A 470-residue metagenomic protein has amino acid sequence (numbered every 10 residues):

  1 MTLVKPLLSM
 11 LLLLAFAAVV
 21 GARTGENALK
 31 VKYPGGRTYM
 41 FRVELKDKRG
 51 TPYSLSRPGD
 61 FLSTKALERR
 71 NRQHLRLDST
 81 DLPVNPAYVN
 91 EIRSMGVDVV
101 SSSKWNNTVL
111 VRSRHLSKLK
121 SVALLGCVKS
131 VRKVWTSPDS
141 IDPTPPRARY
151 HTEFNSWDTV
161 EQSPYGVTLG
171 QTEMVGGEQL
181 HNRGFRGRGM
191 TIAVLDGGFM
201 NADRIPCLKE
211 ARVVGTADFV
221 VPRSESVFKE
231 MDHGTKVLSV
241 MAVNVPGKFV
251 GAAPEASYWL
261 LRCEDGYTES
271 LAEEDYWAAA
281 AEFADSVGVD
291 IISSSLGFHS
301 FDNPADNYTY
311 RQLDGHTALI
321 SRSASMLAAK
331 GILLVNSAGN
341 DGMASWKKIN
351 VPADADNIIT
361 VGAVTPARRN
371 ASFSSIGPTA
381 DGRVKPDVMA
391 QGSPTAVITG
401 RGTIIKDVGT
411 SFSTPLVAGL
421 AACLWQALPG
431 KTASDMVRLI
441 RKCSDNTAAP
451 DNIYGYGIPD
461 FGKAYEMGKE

Functional and structural regions predicted by a protein language model:
M1-A28: Bacterial Sec-dependent N-terminal signal peptides
R23-G35, V100-S103, K118, P143-V194 (+4 more regions): N-terminal domain-start motif of subtilase-like serine proteases
N27-H151: Inhibitory N-terminal propeptides of secreted protease zymogens
G36, T168, E178-A217, R223-E273 (+7 more regions): Subtilisin-like serine protease catalytic core
R42, S101, T108-R112, R132 (+13 more regions): Structural recognition of the beta-strand scaffold that forms the well-ordered cores of secreted hydrolase catalytic
H181, N244-G247, L260-D354, A380-R383 (+2 more regions): Substrate-binding/access-modulating region of protease and related hydrolase catalytic domains
D196, P206-C207, N350-Q426, G430 (+1 more regions): Extracellular S/T/G-rich loop segment that most often corresponds to the catalytic His/Ser-adjacent loop
L238-M241, L261-D265, D290, K348 (+3 more regions): Hydrolase catalytic cores
